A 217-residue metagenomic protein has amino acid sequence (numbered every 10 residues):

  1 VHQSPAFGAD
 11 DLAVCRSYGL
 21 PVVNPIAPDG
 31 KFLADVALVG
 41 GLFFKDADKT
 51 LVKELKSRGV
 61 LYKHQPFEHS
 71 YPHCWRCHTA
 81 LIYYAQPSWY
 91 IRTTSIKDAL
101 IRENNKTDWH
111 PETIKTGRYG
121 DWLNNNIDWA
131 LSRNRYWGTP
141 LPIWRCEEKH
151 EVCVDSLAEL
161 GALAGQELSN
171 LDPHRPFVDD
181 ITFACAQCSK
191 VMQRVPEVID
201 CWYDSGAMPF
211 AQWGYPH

Functional and structural regions predicted by a protein language model:
V1-D155, P173-F177: Residue patterns forming the tRNA-binding/recognition surfaces of aminoacyl-tRNA synthetases and related DALR
Y18-G30, R135-W137, L157-H217: Alpha-helical recognition segments enriched in aromatics with Gly/Pro capping that present substrate-recognition
